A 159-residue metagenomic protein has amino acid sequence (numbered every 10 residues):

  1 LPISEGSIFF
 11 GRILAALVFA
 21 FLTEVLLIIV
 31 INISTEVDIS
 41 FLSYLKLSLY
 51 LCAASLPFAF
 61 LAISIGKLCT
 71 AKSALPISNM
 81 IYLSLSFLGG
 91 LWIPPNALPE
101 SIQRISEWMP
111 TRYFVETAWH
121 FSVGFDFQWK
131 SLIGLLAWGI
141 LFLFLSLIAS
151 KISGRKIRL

Functional and structural regions predicted by a protein language model:
E5-P76, D126-L136, L141-S150: Alpha-helical transmembrane segments and their short interhelical loops
D38, G89-F142: Membrane-interfacial helix-loop-helix junctions in multi-pass membrane proteins
S48, S78, I105-W108: Alpha-helical transmembrane segments
T70-W92: Pore- or pathway-lining transmembrane helices of multi-pass membrane proteins that form conduits for solutes/ions
S150-L159: Short cytosolic juxtamembrane segments of multi-pass membrane proteins
